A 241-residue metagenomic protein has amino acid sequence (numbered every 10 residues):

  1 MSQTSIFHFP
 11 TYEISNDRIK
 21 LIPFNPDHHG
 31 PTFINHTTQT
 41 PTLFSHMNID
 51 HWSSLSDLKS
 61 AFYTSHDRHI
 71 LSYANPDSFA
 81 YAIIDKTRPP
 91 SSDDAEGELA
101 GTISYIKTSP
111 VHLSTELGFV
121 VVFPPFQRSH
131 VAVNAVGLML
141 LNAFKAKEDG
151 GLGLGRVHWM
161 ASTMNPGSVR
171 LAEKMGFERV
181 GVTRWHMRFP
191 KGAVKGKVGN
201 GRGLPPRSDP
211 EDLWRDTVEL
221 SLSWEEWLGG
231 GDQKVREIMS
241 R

Functional and structural regions predicted by a protein language model:
M1-S129, N142, A146, G151 (+2 more regions): GNAT-family acyltransferases
F119, A161, G181: A cross-domain feature marking catalytic cores of carbohydrate-active enzymes and several ubiquitous metabolic/repair
F123-V131, W159-M160, M164: Conserved aromatic-histidine-acidic binding/catalytic patches
R128-F144, R170-K174: Conserved acetyl-CoA-binding loop-helix of GNAT-fold acetyltransferases
G153, H158-V169: Conserved beta-strand-loop-alpha-helix junction that forms the acyl-donor binding cleft
H158-W159, V182-H186: RNase H-like polynucleotidyl transferase catalytic core
M164-G181: Conserved active-site alpha-helix within GNAT-family acetyltransferase domains
N165, R188-F189: Short secondary-structure capping/turn micro-motifs that flank functional sites
